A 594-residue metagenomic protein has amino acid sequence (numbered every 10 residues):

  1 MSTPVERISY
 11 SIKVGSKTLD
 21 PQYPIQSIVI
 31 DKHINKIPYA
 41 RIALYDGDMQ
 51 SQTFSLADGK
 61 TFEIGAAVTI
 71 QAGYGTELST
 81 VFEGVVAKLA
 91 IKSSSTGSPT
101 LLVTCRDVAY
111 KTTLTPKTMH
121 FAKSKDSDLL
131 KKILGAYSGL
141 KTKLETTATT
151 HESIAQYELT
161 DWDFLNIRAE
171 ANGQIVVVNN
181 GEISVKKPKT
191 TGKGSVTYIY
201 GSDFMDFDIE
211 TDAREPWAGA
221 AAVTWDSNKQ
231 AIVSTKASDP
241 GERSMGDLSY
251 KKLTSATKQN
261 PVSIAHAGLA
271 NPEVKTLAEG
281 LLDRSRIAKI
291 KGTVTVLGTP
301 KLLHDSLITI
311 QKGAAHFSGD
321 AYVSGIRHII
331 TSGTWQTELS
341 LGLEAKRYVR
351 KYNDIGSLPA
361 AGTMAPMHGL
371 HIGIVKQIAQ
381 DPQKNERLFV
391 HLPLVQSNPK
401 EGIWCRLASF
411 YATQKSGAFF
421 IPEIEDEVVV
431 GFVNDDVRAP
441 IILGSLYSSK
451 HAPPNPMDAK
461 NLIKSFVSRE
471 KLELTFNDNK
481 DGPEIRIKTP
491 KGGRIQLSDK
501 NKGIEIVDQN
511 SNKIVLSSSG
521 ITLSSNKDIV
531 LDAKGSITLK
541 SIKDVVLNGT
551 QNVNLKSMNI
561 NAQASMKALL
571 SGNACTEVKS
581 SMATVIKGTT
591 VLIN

Functional and structural regions predicted by a protein language model:
M1-N594: Amphipathic alpha-helical and helix-coil boundary elements used as assembly and membrane-proximal scaffolds
